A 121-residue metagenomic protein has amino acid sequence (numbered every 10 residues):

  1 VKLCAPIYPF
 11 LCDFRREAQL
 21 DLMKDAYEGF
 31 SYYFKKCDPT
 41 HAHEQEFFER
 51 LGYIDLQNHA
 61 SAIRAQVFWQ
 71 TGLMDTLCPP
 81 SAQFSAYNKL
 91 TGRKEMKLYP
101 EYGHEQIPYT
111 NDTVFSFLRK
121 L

Functional and structural regions predicted by a protein language model:
V1-A42, Q106: Hydrolase active-site cap/lid region
I7, Q70-G72, Y99: Generic beta-strand/beta-sheet core signal
A42-H59: Active-site nucleophile elbow and catalytic-triad environment of alpha/beta-hydrolase enzymes
S61-I63, L90-T91: Short, conserved loop/helix-junction motifs that constitute active-site signature segments in enzyme catalytic cores
I63, W69-T71, D75: Short beta-strand/loop motif that positions the catalytic acidic residue of the alpha/beta-hydrolase fold
A65-V67, P79-N88: Short alpha-helix in the alpha/beta-hydrolase fold that links the catalytic acid
L73-C78, H104: Acidic catalytic loop of the alpha/beta-hydrolase fold
R93-F117: Histidine-bearing beta->alpha loop at or near hydrolase active sites
